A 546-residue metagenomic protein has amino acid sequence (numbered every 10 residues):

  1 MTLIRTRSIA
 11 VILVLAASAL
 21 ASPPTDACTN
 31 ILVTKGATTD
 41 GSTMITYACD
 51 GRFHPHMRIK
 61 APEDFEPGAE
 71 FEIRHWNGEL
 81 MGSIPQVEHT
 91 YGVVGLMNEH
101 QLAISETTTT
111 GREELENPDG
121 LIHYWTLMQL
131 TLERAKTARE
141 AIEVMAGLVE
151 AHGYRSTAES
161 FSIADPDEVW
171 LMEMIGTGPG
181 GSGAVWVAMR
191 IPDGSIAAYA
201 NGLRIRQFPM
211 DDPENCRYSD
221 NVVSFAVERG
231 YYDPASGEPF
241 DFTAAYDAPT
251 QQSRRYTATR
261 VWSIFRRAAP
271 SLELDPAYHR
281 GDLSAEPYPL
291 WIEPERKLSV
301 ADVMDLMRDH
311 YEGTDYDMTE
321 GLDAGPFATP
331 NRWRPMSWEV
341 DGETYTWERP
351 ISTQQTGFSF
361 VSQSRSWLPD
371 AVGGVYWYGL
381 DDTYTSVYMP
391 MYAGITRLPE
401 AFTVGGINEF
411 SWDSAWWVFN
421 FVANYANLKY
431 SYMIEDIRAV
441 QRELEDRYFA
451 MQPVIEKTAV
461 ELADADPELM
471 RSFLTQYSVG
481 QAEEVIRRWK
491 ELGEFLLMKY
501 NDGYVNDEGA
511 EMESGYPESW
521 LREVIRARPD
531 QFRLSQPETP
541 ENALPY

Functional and structural regions predicted by a protein language model:
T2-V11: Bacterial N-terminal signal peptides that target proteins for export
A10-A19: Bacterial N-terminal signal peptides
D26-Y124, V144-L298: A contiguous strand-loop segment
M128-A135: Short, well-ordered beta-strand elements within core beta-sheets of diverse protein domains
A226-G379: Glycine-rich, aromatic-lined ligand/substrate-binding cores of catalytic and carbohydrate-binding domains
P326-L462: Substrate-recognition/cap regions that form aromatic- and gly/pro-loop-enriched pockets for small-molecule ligands
E445-Y546: Histidine-centered catalytic/metal-binding microenvironments
